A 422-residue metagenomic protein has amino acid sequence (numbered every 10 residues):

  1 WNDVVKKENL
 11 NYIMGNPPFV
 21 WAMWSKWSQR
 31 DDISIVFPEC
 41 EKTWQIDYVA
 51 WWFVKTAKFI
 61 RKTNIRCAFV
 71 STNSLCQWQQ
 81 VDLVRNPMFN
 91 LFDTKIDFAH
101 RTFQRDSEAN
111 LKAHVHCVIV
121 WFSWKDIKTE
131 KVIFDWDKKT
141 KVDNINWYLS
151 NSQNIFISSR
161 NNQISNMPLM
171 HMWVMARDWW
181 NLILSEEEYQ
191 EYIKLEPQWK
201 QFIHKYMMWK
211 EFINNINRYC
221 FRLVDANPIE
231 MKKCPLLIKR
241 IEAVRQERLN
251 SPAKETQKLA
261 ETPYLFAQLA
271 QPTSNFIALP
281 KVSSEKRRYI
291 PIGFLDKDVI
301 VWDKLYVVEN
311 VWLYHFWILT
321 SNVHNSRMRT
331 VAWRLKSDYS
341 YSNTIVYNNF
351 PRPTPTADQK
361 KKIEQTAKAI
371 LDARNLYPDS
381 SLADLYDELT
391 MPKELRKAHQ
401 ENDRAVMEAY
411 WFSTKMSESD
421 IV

Functional and structural regions predicted by a protein language model:
W1-M14, F53, T102-R105, L236 (+2 more regions): Flexible, glycine/threonine-enriched loop-and-boundary segments that flank and lead into catalytic domains of large
D3-P197, N214-R218, P228-K232, L295-L305 (+2 more regions): Signature of N6-adenine DNA methyltransferases within the class I
P17, W21, I60, N64 (+10 more regions): A generic secondary-structure signal for well-formed alpha-helical elements
W24, I133, Q201, N217-R222 (+4 more regions): Short coil/turn segments at secondary-structure boundaries
W24-D31, K200-C220, I229, K233-L259 (+2 more regions): DNA target-recognition patches
K95, L236-V244, L259-A260, N349-V422: Non-catalytic DNA-recognition/assembly elements of restriction-modification systems
C117-W121, Y206, C220, A278 (+3 more regions): Conserved hydrophobic/aromatic beta-strand scaffold that supports enzyme active sites
Y306-N348, T356-Q365, A369-A373: Basic, amphipathic alpha-helical recognition segments used for DNA target recognition
